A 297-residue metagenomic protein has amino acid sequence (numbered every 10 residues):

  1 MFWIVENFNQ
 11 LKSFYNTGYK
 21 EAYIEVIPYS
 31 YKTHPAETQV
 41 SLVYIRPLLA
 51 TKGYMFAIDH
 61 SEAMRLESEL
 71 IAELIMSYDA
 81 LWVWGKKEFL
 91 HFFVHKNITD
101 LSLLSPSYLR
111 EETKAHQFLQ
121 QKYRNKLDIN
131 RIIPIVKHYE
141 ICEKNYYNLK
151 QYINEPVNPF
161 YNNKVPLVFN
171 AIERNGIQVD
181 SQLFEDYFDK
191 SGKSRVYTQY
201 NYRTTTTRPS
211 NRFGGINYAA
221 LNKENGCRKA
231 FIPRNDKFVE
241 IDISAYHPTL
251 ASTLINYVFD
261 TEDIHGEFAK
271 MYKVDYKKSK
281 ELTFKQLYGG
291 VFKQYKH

Functional and structural regions predicted by a protein language model:
F2-F8, T17-E25, S30-I153: Conserved DEDDh/DEDDy metal-dependent 3′-5′ exonuclease domain
F2-W3, I27-T51, H60-A63, Q182-V274: Acidic, glycine-rich two-metal-ion catalytic cores of nucleic acid-processing enzymes
E6-A22, E73-L74, L221-K237: A short acidic-Thr-Gly-centered motif at the start of a beta-strand
W84, V179, I241: A conserved hydrophobic position in a structured secondary element of the catalytic/binding core that shapes
L90-E155, V165-N175, N222-H297: Helical catalytic core of nucleic-acid polymerases
Y161-L167, Y187: Acidic two-metal-ion nuclease catalytic site recognized across multiple nuclease folds, prominently DnaQ/RNase D-T
I172, G176-F184: Short, Lys/Glu-rich amphipathic helical modules
